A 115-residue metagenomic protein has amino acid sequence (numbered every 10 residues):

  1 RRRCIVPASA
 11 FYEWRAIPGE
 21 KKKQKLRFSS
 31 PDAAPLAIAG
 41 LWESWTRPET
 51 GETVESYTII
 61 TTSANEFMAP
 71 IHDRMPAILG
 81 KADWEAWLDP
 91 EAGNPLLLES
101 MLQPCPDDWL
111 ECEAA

Functional and structural regions predicted by a protein language model:
R1-A115: Short linear sequence motif anchored by a di-proline
